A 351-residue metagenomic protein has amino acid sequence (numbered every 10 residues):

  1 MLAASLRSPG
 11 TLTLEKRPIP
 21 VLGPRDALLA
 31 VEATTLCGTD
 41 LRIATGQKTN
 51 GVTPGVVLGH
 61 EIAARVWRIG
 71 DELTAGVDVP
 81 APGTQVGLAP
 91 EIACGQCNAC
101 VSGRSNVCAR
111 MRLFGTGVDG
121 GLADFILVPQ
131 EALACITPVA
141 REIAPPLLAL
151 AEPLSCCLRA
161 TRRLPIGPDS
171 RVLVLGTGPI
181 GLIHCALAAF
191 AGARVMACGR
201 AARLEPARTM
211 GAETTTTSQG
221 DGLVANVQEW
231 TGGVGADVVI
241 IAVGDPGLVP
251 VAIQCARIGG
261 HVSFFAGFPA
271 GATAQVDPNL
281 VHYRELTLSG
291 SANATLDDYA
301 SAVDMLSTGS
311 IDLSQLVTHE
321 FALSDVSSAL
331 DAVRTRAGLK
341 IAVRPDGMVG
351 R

Functional and structural regions predicted by a protein language model:
M1-A3, P250-Q254, L296-R351: C-terminal hydrophobic helical "lid"/dimerization subdomain of Rossmann-like NAD(P)H-dependent oxidoreductases
A3-V21, G38-I69, G87, S102-G117: N-terminal glycine-rich cofactor-binding segment
P20-T34, K48-N98, A140: Glycine-rich beta-strand-centered segment in the early N-terminal region that forms part of a ligand/cofactor-binding
V77-P80, I166, A256: Short, well-ordered loop/turn sites that connect or cap secondary structure elements
C94-L175: NAD(P)H dinucleotide-binding glycine-rich loop of Rossmann-like/cofactor-binding domains, especially the beta1-alpha1
R141-G220: Mid-domain Rossmann-like dinucleotide-binding core that forms the NAD(H)/NADP(H) cofactor-binding site
G222-G232: Short amphipathic alpha-helix with an adjacent loop that forms part of the alpha/beta core around
D245-T308, P345-R351: Glycine-rich phosphate-binding loop and adjacent beta-alpha segment of Rossmann(oid) nucleotide-cofactor-binding
